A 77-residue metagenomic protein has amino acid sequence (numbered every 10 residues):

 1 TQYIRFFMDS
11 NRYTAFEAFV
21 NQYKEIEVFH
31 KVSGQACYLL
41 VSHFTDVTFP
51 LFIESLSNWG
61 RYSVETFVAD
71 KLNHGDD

Functional and structural regions predicted by a protein language model:
T1-D77: A compositional/biophysical signature of low hydrophobicity enriched in polar/charged and small residues
